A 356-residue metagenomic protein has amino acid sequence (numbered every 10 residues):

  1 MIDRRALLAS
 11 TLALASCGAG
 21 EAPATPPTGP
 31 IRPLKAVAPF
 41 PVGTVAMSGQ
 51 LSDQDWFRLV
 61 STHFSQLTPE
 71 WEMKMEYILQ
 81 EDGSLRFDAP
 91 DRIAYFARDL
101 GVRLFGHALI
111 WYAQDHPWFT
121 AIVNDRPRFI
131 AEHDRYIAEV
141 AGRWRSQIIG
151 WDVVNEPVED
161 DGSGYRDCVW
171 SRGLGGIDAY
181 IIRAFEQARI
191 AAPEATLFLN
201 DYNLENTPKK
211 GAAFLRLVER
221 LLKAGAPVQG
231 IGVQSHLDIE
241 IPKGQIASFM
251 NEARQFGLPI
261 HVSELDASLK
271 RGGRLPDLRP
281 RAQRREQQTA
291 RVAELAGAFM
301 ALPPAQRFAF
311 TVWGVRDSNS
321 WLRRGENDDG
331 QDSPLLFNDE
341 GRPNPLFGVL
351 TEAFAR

Functional and structural regions predicted by a protein language model:
M1-A15: N-terminal secretory signal peptides and thylakoid transit peptides that target proteins across membranes
A19-V45: C-terminal segment of N-terminal export signals and the immediately downstream linker at the start of the mature
A36-D91, F96, R103, L109-N124: N-terminal substrate-binding region of glycoside hydrolase catalytic domains
V45-W56, M75-D88, V158-D160, L204-A213 (+2 more regions): Acidic-and-aromatic substrate-binding clefts and catalytic sites of carbohydrate-active enzymes
L67, A97, W151, I231 (+2 more regions): Conserved, mostly hydrophobic/aromatic
T68-E72, R92-T196, Y202-L204, L269-G272: Substrate-binding cleft and catalytic face of glycoside hydrolase catalytic domains, especially the flexible beta-alpha
R143, D152, P157-G162, R166-L174 (+3 more regions): Aromatic-rich peripheral "rim/lid" segments of glycoside hydrolase catalytic domains that contact and position glycan
D178-E186, I190, E194-T196, G211-R216 (+3 more regions): Glycoside hydrolase catalytic-domain groove-lining segments
